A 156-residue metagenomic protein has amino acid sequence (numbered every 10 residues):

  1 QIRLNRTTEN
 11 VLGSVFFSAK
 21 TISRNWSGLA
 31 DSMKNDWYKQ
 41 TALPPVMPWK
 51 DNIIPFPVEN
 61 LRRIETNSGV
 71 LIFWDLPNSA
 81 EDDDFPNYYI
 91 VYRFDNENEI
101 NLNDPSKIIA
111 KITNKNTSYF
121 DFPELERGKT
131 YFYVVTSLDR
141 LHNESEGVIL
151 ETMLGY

Functional and structural regions predicted by a protein language model:
Q1-L12: Catalytic-core region of carbohydrate-active enzymes that cleave or remodel glycosidic bonds
I2-L4, N60-L61, S79, D121: Generic recognition of flexible, low-complexity loop/linker segments
L12-S18: Structural recognition of the beta-strand scaffold that forms the well-ordered cores of secreted hydrolase catalytic
K20, W26-F85, R127, R140-Y156: Pro/Thr/Ser/Gly-rich low-complexity, intrinsically disordered linker/stalk tracts
D84-G128, R140-V148: Recognizes extended acidic, P/S/T-rich segments that occur within or adjacent to Ig-like beta-sandwich modules
